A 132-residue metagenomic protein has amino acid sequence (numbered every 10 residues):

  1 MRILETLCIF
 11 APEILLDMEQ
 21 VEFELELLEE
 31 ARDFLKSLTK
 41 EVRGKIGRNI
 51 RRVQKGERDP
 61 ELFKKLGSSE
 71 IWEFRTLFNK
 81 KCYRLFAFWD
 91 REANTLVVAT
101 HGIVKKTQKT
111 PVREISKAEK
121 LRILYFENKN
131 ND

Functional and structural regions predicted by a protein language model:
M1-C82, R91-V97, V104-D132: Basic, Lys/Arg-enriched alpha-helical interface segments
